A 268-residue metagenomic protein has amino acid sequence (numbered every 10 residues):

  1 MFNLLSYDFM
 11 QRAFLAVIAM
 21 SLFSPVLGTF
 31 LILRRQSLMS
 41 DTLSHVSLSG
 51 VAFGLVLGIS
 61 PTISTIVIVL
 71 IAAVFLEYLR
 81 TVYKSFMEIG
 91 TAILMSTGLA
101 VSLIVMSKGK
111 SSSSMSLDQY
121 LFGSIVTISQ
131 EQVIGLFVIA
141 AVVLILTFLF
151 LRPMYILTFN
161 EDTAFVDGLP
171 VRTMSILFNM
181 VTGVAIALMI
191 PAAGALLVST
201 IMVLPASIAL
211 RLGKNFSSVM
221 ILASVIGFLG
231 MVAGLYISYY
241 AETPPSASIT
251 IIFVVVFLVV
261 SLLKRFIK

Functional and structural regions predicted by a protein language model:
M1-L22: Membrane-interfacial amphipathic/re-entrant helices at transmembrane-helix boundaries
M10-R12, T91-F150: Transmembrane helix-bundle core of multi-pass membrane transporters and related energy-transducing complexes
F14-A19, T62-V67, G90-I93, V133-V138 (+3 more regions): Hydrophobic alpha-helical transmembrane segments
T29-S112, A209-I221, Y240-A241, K264-F266: Short loop segments and helix-boundary regions at transmembrane helix junctions of multi-pass inner-membrane proteins
V46-V56, L94-V105, G123, T127 (+4 more regions): Small-residue-rich segments of transmembrane alpha-helices in multi-pass membrane proteins, especially helix faces
I145-F178: Membrane-helix/interface signature in polytopic inner-membrane proteins
A192, V198-A247: Transmembrane alpha-helical segments in multi-pass inner-membrane proteins
S246-K268: Cytosolic-side transmembrane-helix boundaries in multi-pass membrane proteins
